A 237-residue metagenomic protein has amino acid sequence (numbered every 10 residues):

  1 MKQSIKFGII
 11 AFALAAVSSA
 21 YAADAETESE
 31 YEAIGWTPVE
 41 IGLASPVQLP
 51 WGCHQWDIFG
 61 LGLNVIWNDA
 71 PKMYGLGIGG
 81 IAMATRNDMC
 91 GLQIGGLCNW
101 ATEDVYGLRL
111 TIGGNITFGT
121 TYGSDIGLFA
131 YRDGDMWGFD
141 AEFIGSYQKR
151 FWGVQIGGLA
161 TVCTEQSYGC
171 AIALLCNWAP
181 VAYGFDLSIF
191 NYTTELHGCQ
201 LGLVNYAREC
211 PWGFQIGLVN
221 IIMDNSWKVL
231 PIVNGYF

Functional and structural regions predicted by a protein language model:
M1-I9: Bacterial N-terminal signal peptides that target proteins for export
G8-A16: Bacterial N-terminal signal peptides
V17-S18, A22: N-terminal signal peptide c-region/cleavage motif recognized by signal peptidases
A23-F237: Surface-exposed, glycine- and small/polar-enriched segments that build interaction surfaces at terminal
